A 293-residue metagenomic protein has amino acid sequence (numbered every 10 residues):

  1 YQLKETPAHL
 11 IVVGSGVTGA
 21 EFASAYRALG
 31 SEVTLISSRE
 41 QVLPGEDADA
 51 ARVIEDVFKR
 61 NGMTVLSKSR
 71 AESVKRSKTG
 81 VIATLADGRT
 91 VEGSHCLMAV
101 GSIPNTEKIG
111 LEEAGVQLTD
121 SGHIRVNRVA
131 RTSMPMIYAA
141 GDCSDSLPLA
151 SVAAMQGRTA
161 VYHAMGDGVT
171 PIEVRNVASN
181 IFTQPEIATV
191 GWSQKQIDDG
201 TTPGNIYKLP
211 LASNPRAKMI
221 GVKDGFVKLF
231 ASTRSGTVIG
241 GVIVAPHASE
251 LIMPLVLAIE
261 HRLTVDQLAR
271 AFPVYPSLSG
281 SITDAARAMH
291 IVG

Functional and structural regions predicted by a protein language model:
Y1-P7, T90-G166: FAD-site-proximal beta/loop scaffold in flavoenzymes
Y1-Q2, P7-I11, V17-K78, I82 (+3 more regions): Rossmann-like dinucleotide-binding cores of NAD(P)H-dependent redox enzymes
A20-E21, Y26, L43, N105-K108 (+4 more regions): Glycine/Thr-rich phosphate-binding loops of Rossmann-like dinucleotide-binding domains
E32, T64, T90, Q117 (+1 more regions): Conserved beta-strand segments of alpha/beta enzyme cores
I36, T84, L118, V126 (+2 more regions): Hydrophobic alpha-helical segments, especially N-terminal targeting/anchoring helices
A48, S77, C96, Y138 (+2 more regions): Residue-level structural signal for beta-strand termini and adjacent loop
K78, D120, T233-S235: Short acidic-glycine loop/turn motifs at beta-strand connectors
M165-G166, V177, F182-G293: Flexible, glycine-rich terminal cap/loop adjacent to redox cofactors in electron-transfer oxidoreductases
